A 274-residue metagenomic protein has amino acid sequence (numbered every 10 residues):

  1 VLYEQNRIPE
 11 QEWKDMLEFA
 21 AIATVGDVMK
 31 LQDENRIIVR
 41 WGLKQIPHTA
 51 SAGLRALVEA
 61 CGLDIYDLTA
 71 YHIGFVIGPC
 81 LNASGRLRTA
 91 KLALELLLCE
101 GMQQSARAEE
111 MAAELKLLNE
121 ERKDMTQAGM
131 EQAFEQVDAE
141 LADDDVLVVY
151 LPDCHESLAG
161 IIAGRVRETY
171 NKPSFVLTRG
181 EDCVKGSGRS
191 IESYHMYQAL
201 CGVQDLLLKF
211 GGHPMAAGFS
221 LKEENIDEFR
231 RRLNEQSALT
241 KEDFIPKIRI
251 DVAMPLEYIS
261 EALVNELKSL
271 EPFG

Functional and structural regions predicted by a protein language model:
Y3-N225: Hydrophobic helix-and-loop "lid/oligomerization" segment in the mid-to-C-terminal part of catalytic domains
V28, H48-A52, E235-G274: A contiguous loop/helix-start segment that scaffolds small-molecule binding in enzyme catalytic cores
A90, A159-I161, R230, E261-V264: Conserved strand-to-helix beginnings and helix N-cap segments that scaffold or border functional pockets
S193, I226, P255-I259: Generic "edge-of-domain/loop-turn" microfeature
L200-Q204, R230-S237: Short amphipathic alpha-helices in soluble, non-transmembrane regions that often serve as interface/regulatory elements
